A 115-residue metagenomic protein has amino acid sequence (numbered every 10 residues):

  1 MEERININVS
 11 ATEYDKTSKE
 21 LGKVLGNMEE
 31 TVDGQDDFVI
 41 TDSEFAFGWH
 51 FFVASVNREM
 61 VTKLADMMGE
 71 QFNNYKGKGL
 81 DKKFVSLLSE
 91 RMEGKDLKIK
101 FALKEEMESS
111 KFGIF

Functional and structural regions predicted by a protein language model:
M1, F112-F115: Short intrinsically disordered terminal tails
M1-I7: Short structural boundary motif marking the start of a folded domain
R4, F51, K98: Broad gene-expression machinery/nucleic-acid interaction feature
I7-K16, V53-M60: Short beta-strand-to-loop capping motifs
S10-F38: Short amphipathic alpha-helix segments
K19-M28, T62-V85: Extended Gly/Ser/Thr-rich low-complexity repeat segments, especially those forming or decorating extracellular
D33-N74: Short, intrinsically disordered low-complexity segments
Q71-F112: Conserved short beta-strand edge segments in small beta-sheet-based binding/regulatory domains
